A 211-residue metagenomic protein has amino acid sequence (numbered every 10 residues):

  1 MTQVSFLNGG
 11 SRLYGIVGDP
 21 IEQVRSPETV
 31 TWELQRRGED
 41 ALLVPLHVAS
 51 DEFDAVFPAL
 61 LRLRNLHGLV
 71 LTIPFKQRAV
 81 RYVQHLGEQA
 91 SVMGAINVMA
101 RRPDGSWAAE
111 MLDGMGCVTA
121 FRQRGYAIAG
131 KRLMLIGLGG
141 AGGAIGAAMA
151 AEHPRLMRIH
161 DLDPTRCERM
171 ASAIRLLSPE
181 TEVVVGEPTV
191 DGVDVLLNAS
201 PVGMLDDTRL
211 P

Functional and structural regions predicted by a protein language model:
T2, F6-R124: Phosphate/diphosphate ligand-binding glycine-rich loop within oxidoreductases
L13, L42, R132, R155-R158: Residues at the starts of beta-strands that form the adenosine-phosphate
G18, M111-G114, F121, Y126-A151 (+1 more regions): Glycine-rich adenosine-cofactor-binding loop
L69, L133, L196-L197: Receiver (REC) domain switch-region micro-motif
L71-R78, G140-A141, P201-M204: Short glycine-rich anion-binding loops that position phosphate/pyrophosphate groups of nucleotides and phosphorylated
E152-L177: NAD(P)-binding Rossmann-fold cofactor-contacting core
R175-P211: Rossmann-like adenosine-cofactor binding region
